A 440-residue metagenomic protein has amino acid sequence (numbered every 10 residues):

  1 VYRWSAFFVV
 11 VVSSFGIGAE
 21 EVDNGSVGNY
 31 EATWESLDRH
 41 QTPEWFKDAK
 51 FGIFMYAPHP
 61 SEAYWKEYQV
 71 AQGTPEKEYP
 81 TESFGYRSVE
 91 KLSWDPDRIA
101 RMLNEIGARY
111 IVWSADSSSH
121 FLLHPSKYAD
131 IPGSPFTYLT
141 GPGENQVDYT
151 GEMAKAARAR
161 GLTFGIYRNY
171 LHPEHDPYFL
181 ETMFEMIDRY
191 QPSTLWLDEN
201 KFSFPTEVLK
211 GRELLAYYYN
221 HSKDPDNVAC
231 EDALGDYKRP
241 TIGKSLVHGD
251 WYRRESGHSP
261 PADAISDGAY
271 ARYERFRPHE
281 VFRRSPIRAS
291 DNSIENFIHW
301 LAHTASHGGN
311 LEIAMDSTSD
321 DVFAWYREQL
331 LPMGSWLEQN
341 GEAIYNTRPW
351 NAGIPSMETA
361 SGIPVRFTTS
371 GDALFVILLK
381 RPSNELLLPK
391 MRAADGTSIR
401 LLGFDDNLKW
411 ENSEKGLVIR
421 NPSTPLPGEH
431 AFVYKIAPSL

Functional and structural regions predicted by a protein language model:
S5-S14: Bacterial N-terminal signal peptides
E20-L440: Mature catalytic domains of secreted/periplasmic carbohydrate-active enzymes
